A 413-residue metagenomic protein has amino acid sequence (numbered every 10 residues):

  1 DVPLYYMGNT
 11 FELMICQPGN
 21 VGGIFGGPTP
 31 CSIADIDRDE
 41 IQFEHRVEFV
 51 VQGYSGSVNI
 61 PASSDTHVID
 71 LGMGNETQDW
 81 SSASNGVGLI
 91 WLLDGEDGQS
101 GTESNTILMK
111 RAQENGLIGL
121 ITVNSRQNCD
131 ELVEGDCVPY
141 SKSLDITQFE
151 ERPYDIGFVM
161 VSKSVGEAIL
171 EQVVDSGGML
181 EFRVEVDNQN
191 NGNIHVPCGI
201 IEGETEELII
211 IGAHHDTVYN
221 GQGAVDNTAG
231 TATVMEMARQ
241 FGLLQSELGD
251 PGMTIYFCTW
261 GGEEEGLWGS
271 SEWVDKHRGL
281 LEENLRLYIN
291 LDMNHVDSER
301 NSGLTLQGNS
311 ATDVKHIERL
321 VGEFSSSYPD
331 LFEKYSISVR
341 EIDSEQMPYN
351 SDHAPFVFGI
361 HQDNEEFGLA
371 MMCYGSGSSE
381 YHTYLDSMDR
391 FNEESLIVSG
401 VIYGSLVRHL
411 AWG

Functional and structural regions predicted by a protein language model:
D1-L89, G95-D97: Noncatalytic luminal/extracellular "stalk/propeptide" segments of secretory-pathway proteins
Q52-W80, I146-A224, R239, L243-E247: Soluble metallo-hydrolase cores and metallopeptidase-like ectodomains found primarily in the secretory/periplasmic
H67-E131: A conserved hydrophobic secondary-structure block that centers on an alpha-helix together with its immediately flanking
N75, G95-Q99, S125-C129, V165-G166 (+7 more regions): Solvent-exposed loop/turn segments at secondary-structure junctions within structured extracellular/periplasmic domains
E206, W260-C373, S378-E380: Metal-dependent peptidase/peptidase-like ectodomains
V225-R239: Active-site alpha-helical elements of protease catalytic centers
F241-W268, L291: Short helix-loop-beta-strand segments that form the rim/entrance of peptidase-like active sites
I255, G377-G413: His/Asp/Glu-rich mid-to-C-terminal helical/loop segments that flank catalytic regions of hydrolases
